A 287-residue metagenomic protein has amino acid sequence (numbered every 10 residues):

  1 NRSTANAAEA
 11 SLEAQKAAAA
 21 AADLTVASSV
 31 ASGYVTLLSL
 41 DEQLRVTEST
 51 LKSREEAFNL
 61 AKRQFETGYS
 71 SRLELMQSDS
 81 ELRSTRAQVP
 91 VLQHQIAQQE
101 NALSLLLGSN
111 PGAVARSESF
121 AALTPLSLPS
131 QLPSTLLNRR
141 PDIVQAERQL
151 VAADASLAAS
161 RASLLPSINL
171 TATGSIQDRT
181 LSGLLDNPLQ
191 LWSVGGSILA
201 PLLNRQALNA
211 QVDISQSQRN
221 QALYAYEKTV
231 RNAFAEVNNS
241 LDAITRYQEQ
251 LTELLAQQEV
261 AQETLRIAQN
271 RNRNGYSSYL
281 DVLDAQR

Functional and structural regions predicted by a protein language model:
N1-N6, A17-L24, S28, S134-T135 (+6 more regions): A glycine-/polar-enriched beta->alpha junction
T4, S11, S53, H94-Q95 (+1 more regions): Short acidic-hydrophobic sequence patches enriched in Asp/Glu that either
A22, V26-E48, S53-E56, L60-R63 (+4 more regions): Amphipathic alpha-helical coiled-coil segments
S49-K52, Y69-S71, Q88-L137, T173 (+1 more regions): Short, solvent-exposed, mixed-charge loop/turn linkers that connect secondary-structure elements
M76, A87, H94, L181 (+2 more regions): Outer-membrane beta-barrel domain signature
P129, A146, W192-G195: Alpha-helical membrane-protein architecture signal
L170-I176: Transmembrane beta-barrel strands of outer-membrane/channel proteins
